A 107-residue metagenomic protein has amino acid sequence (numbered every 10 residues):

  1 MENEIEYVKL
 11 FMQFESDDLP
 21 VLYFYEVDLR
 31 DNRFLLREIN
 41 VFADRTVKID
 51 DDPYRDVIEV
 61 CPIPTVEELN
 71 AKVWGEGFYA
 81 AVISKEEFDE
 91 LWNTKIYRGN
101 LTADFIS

Functional and structural regions predicted by a protein language model:
M1-N3, Y23-Y25, P53-D56, E86: Exposed, low-complexity/repetitive linear segments and helix-based recognition motifs, biased toward charged/polar
N3-K48: The feature represents the first ordered module of a protein
Y7, Y23-Y25, Y54, Y79 (+1 more regions): Sequence-level detector for tyrosine residue identity
S16, D28-R30, V47, E59 (+4 more regions): Short linear sequence elements within intrinsically disordered, low-complexity coil regions
L29-W74: Acidic, aromatic-enriched beta-alpha/helix-loop junctions
I63-S107: Short, compact, well-ordered microdomains
